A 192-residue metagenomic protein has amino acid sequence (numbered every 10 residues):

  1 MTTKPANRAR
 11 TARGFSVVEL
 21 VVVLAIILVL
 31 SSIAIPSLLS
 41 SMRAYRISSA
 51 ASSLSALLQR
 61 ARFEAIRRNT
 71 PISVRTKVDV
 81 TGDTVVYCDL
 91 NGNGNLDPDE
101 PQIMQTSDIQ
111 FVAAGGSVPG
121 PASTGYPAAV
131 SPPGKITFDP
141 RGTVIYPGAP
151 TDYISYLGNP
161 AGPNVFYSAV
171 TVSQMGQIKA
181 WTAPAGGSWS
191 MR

Functional and structural regions predicted by a protein language model:
M1-L24, V29-Q59, F63, R67 (+1 more regions): N-terminal helix-rich module
